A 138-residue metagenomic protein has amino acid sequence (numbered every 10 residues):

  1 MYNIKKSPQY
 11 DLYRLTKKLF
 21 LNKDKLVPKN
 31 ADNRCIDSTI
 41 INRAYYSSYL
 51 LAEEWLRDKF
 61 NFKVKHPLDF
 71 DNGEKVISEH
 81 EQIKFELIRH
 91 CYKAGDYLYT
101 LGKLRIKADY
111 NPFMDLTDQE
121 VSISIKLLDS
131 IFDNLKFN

Functional and structural regions predicted by a protein language model:
M1-N138: Terminal alpha-helical segments
